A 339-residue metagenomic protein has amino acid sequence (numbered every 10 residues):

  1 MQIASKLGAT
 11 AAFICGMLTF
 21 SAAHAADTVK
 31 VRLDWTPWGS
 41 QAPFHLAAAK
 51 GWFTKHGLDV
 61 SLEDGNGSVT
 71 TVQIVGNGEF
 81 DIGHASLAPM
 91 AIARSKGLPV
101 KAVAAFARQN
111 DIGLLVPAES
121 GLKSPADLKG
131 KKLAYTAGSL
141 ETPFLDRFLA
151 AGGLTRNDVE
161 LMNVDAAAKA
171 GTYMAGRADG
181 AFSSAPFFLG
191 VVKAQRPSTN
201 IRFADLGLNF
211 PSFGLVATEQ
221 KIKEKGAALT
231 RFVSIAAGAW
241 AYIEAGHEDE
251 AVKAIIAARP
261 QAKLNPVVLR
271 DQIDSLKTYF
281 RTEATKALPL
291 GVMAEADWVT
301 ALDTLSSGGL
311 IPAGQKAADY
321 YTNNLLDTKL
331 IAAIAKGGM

Functional and structural regions predicted by a protein language model:
M1-S5: N-terminal secretory signal peptides that target proteins for export/translocation
G8-T19: Bacterial N-terminal signal peptides
F20-A25: Sec/Tat signal peptide C-region and signal peptidase I cleavage site
D27-D165, K169-T172, D179-P186, I201-D205 (+1 more regions): Short, glycine-/small- and polar/acidic-enriched structural segments that line small-molecule recognition paths
A102, L161, I243-A254, Q315-A317: Surface-exposed patches in mature extracellular/periplasmic domains of secreted proteins
F106-L115, P197-I222, L229, V233 (+1 more regions): Periplasmic-binding protein-like
E224-L310: Secondary-structure end/capping motifs
W298-M339: Conserved C-terminal helix/tail region of periplasmic/extracytoplasmic solute-binding proteins
